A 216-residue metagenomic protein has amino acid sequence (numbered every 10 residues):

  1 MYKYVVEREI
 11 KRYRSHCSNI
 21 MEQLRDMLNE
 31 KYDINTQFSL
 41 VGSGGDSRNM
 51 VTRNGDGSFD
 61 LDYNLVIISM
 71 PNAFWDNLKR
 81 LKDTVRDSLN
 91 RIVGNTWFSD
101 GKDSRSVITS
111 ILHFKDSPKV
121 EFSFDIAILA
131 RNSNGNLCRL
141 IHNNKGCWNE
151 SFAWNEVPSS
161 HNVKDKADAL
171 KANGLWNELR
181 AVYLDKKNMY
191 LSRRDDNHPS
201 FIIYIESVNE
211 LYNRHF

Functional and structural regions predicted by a protein language model:
M1-G42: Helical scaffold of the NTase/Pol beta-like nucleotidyltransferase catalytic core
K3-Y4, N54, S69, Y204: UBC/E2-like fold recognition across ubiquitin and ubiquitin-like conjugation systems, capturing catalytically active
R8, R12-S15, N19, D76 (+5 more regions): Alpha-helix boundary/N-cap detector
I20-Q23, T84-S88, S207: Amphipathic alpha-helical segments that form well-ordered structural scaffolds and often line/cohere around active
L24-V41, G94-T109, L191-E206, R214-F216: Short glycine-rich, low-complexity/disordered patches
L28-L61, L65-W75: Active-site nucleotide-donor binding segment shared across nucleotidyl transfer reactions
L28-Y32, K79-N134: Conserved catalytic core of two-metal-ion nucleotidyltransferases
S117-F216: Right-hand nucleic-acid polymerase module
